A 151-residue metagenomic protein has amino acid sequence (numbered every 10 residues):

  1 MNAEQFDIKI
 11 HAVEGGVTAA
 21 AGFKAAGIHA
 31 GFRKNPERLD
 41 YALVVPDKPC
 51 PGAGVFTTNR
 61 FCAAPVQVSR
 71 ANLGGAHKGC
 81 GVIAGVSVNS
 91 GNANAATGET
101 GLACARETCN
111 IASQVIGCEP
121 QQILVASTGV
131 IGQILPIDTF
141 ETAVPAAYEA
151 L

Functional and structural regions predicted by a protein language model:
M1-T57, F61: N-terminal amphipathic/basic leader segments beginning at the initiator methionine
E37-D40, C62-A63, K78-G85, C118-Q122: Short coil/turn connectors at secondary-structure junctions
V44-V45, S87-N89, V125-S127: Short beta-strand segments
K48, G91-A93, T128-V130: Short, ordered loop/turn segments at secondary-structure junctions
C50-G79: Glycine-rich oxoanion-binding loops at beta->alpha junctions
V55, G98-G101, I134-F140: Short acidic, glycine/serine/threonine-rich loops at helix termini
S87-I116: Alpha-helical support elements that line or immediately flank enzyme active sites and cofactor-binding pockets
R106-E107, I111-L151: Glycine-rich, mobile lid/loop segments that gate access to catalytic sites or pores
